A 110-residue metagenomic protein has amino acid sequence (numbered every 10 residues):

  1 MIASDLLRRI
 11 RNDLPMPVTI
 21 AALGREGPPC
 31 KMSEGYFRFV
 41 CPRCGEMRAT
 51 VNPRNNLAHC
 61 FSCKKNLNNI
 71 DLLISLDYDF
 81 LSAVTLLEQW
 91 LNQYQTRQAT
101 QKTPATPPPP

Functional and structural regions predicted by a protein language model:
M1-P110: N-terminal structured subdomain of primase-like DNA metabolism proteins
